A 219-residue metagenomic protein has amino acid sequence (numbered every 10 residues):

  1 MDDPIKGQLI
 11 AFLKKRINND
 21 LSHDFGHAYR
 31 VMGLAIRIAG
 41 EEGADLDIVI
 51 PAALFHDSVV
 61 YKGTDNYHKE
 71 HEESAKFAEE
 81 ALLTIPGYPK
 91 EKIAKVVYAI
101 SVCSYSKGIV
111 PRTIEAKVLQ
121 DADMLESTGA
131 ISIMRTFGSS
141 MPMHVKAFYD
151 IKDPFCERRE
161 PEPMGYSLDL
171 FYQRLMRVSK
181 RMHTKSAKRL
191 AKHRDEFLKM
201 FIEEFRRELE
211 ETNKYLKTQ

Functional and structural regions predicted by a protein language model:
D2-I10, F25-A28: Onset of an N-terminal alpha helix
Q8-N18: Generic N-terminal amphipathic, Lys/Arg-enriched alpha-helix
R16-E42, F55, D65, G108-Q219: Divalent metal-dependent phosphate-bond-processing catalytic cores, especially two-metal-ion Mg2+/Mn2+ enzymes that act
F25, Y29-M32, I50, K90-S101: Short, well-structured alpha-helical segments
V31, K69-T84: An active-site-proximal "capping" alpha-helix that borders the catalytic cofactor pocket
L46-T64, E70, S74, K95-S104: His-Asp-centered metal-binding catalytic motifs of divalent-metal-dependent phosphohydrolases/nucleases
A81-K117: Hydrophobic, well-structured mid-protein blocks that either form specific transmembrane helices
